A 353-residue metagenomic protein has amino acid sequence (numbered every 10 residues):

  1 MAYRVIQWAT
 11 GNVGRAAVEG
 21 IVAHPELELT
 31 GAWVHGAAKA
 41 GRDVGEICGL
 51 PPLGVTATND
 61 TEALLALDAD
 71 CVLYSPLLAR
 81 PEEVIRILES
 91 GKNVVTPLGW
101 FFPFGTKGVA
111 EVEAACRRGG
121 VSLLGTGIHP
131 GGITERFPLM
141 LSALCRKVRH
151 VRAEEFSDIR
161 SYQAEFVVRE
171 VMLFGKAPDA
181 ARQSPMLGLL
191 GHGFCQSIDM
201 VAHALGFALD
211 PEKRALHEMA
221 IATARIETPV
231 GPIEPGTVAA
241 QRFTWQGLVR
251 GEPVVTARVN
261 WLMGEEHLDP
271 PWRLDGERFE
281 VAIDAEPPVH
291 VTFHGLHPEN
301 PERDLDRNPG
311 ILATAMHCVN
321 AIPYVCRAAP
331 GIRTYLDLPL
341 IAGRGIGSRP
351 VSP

Functional and structural regions predicted by a protein language model:
M1-S90, G206: N-terminal glycine-/serine-/threonine-rich beta1-alpha1-beta2 phosphate-ribose binding loop of Rossmann-like
W8, N12, A16, N59 (+9 more regions): Conserved active-site and cofactor/substrate-binding residues in soluble primary-metabolism enzymes
W8, S142-P271, D275-F279, N308: Active-site-lining helix/loop region of Rossmann-like oxidoreductase modules
N93-V95: A short hydrophobic/small-residue beta-strand
P97-G99, G127: Short beta->alpha connector loops at strand-helix junctions that form conserved, small/polar/Pro-enriched
G99-S122: Rossmann-fold NAD(P)-binding glycine/threonine-rich loop
I133-L144: Alpha-helical support elements that line or immediately flank enzyme active sites and cofactor-binding pockets
T228-P353: C-terminal active-site/capping subdomain that shapes the small-molecule cofactor and substrate pocket of enzyme
